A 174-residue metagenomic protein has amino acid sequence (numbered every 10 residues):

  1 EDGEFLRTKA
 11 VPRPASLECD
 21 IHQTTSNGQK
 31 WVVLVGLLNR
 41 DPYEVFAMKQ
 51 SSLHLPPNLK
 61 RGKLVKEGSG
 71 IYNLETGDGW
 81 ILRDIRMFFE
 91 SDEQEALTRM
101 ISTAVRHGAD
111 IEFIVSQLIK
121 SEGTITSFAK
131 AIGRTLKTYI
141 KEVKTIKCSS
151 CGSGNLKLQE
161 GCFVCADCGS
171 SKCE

Functional and structural regions predicted by a protein language model:
E1-E174: Long, C-terminal-biased catalytic regions of enzyme "large/alpha" subunits
